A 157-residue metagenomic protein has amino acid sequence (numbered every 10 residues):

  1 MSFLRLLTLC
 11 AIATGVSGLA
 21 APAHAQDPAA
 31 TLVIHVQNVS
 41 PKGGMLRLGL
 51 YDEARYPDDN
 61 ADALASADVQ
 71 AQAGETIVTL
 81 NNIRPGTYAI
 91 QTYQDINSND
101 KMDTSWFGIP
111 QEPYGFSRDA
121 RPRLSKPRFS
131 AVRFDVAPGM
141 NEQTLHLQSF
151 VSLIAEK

Functional and structural regions predicted by a protein language model:
L7-G18: Bacterial N-terminal signal peptides
L19-A25: Sec/Tat signal peptide C-region and signal peptidase I cleavage site
A30-N38, L48, L145: A short, amphipathic beta-strand motif
D59-N82: Tryptophan-paired
G74, I83-T87, G139: A glycine-anchored, Pro-Gly-centered beta-turn/N-cap motif
Y88-T92: A short tyrosine-centered beta-strand micro-motif
I96-D103: Acidic, glycine-anchored loop motifs typical of Ca2+
P113-L153: Extracellular beta-sheet/turn segments enriched in Thr/Pro/Gly and aliphatic residues
